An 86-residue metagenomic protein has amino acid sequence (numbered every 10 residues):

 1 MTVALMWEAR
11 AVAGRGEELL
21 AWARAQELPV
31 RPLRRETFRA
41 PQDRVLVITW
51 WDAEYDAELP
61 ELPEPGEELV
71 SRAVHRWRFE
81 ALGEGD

Functional and structural regions predicted by a protein language model:
M1, L33-L46, L62-D86: Glycine-rich beta-strand-turn "strand-cap" elements at beta-sheet edges
T2, A25, D52-D56: N-terminal processing/targeting junctions
T2-R10, I48: Active-site-flanking beta-strand signature of metal-NTP-handling nucleotidyl enzymes and homologous cyclase-like
A9-R34, L62-P65: Short amphipathic alpha-helical segments
V12-R15, W50-D56: Helix N-cap motif at beta-to-alpha junctions
W22, T49-W50: Short, well-ordered alpha-helical segments enriched in acidic and aromatic residues
E58-P60: Short, charged, solvent-exposed linker or helix-capping segments at domain edges/interfaces that act as flexible hinges
